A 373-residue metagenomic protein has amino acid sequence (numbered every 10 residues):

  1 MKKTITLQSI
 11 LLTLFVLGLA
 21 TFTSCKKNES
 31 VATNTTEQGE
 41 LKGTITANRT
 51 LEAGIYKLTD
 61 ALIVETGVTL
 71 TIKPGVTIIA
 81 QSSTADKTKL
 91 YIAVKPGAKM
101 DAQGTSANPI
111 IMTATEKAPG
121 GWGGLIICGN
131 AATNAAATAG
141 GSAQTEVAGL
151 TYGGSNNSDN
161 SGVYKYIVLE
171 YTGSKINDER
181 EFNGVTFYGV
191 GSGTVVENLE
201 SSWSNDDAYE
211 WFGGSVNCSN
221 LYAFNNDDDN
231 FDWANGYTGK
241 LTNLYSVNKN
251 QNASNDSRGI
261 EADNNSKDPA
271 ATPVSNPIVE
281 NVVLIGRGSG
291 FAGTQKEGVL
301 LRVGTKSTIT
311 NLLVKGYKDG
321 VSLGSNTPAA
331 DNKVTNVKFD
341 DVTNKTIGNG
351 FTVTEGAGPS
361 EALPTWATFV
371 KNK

Functional and structural regions predicted by a protein language model:
M1-I5, V16-K42: Bacterial Sec-dependent N-terminal signal peptides
A32-N34, Q38-E52, L58-L70, Q81-G97 (+4 more regions): Extracellular beta-rich repeat passengers
I78: Active/ligand-binding-proximal structured segments within catalytic/core domains that scaffold catalytic residues
N108-P109: Glycine-rich loop(s) and the adjacent beta-strand/alpha-helix scaffold that form part
